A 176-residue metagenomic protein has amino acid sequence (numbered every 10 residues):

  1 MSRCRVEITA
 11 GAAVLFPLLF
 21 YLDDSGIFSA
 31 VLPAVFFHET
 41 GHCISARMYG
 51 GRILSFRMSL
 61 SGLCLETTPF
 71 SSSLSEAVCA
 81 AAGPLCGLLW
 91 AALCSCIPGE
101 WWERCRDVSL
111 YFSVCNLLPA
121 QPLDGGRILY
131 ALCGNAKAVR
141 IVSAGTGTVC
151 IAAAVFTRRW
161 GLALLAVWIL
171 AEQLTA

Functional and structural regions predicted by a protein language model:
M1-A176: Hydrophobic transmembrane alpha-helices and their immediate loop junctions in multi-pass integral membrane proteins
